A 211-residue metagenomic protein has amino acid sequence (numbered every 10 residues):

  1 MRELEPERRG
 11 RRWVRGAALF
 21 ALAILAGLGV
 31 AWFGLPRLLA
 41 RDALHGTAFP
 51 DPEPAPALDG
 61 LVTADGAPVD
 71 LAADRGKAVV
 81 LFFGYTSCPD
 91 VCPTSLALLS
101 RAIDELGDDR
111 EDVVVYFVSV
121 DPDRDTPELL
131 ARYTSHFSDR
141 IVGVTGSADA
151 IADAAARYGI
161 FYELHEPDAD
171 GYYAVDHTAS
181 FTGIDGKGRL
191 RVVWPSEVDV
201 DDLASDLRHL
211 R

Functional and structural regions predicted by a protein language model:
M1-P56: N-terminal targeting signals for export/organelle localization
P54-P56, A78, D176-T178: Short, small/polar residue-rich loop motifs at catalytic or cofactor-binding pockets
D59-V79, I103-L106: A short beta-strand-turn-helix
A72-L99: Short active-site neighborhood of thiol/selenol oxidoreductases, capturing the structured segment around
V80-L81, V115, F181: Hydrophobic beta-strand anchors of alpha/beta hydrolase catalytic cores
T94-A154: Structural microenvironment flanking redox-active thiols in thiol-disulfide oxidoreductases
A150-D206: Thiol/disulfide oxidoreductase modules built on the thioredoxin-like
L207-R211: Short, hydrophobic alpha-helical segments
